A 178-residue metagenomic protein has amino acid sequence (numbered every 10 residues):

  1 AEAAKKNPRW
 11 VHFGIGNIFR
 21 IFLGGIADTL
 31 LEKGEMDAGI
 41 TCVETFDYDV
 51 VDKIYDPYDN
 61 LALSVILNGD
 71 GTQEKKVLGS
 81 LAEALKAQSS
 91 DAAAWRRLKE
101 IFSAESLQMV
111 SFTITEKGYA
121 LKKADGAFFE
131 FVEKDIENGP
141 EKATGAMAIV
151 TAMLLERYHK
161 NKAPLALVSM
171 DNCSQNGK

Functional and structural regions predicted by a protein language model:
A1-K178: Non-transmembrane, aqueous-exposed alpha-helical and coiled segments at domain scale
